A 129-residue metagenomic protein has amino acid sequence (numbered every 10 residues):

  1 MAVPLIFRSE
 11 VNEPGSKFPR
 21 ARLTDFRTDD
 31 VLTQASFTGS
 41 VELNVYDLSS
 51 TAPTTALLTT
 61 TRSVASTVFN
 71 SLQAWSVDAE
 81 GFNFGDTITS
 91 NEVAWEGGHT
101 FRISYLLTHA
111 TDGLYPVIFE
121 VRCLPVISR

Functional and structural regions predicted by a protein language model:
A2-R129: Contiguous segments within soluble domain cores/interaction surfaces
